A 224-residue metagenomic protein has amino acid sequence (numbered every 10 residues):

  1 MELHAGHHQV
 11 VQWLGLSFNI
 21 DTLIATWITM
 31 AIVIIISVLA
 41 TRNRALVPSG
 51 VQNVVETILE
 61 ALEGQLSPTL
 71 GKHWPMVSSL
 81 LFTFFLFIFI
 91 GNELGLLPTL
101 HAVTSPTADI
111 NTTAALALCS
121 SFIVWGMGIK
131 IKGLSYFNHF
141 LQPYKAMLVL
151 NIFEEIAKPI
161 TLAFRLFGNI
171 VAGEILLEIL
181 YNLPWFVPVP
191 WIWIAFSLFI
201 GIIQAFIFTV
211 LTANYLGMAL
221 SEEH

Functional and structural regions predicted by a protein language model:
M1-H224: Selective transmembrane helix interface/packing segments
